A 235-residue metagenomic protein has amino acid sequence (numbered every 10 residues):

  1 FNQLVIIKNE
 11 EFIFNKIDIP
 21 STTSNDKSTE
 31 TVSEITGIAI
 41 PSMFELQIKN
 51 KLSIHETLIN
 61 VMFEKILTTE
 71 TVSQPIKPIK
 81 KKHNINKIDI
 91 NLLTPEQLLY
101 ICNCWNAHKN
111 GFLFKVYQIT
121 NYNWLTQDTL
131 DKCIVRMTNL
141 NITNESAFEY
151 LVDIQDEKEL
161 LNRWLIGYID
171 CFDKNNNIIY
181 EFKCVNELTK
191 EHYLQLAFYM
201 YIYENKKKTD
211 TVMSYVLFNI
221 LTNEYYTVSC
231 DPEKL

Functional and structural regions predicted by a protein language model:
F1-Y168: Metal-dependent nuclease catalytic cores that hydrolyze phosphodiester bonds in DNA/RNA, characterized by
L140-N144, K174-N177, E204-V212: Secondary-structure boundary elements
W164-I166, N175-N177, N223: Glycine-centered tight beta-turn/hairpin loop motif at sheet-sheet or coil-to-beta transitions
L165, L188, Y215: Catalytic phosphate/metal-binding cores of nucleic-acid and nucleotide-processing enzymes, i.e., regions that mediate
I169-N186: Conserved catalytic cores of phosphodiester-cleaving nucleases, focusing on short active-site segments
E187-K190, Y226-V228: A generic structural signal for short coil/turn motifs at secondary-structure boundaries
E191-L221: Metal-dependent nuclease catalytic cores in nucleic-acid-processing enzymes, especially RNase H-like/related
S214-L235: Domain-level recognition of nuclease-like catalytic cores that cleave nucleotide substrates
